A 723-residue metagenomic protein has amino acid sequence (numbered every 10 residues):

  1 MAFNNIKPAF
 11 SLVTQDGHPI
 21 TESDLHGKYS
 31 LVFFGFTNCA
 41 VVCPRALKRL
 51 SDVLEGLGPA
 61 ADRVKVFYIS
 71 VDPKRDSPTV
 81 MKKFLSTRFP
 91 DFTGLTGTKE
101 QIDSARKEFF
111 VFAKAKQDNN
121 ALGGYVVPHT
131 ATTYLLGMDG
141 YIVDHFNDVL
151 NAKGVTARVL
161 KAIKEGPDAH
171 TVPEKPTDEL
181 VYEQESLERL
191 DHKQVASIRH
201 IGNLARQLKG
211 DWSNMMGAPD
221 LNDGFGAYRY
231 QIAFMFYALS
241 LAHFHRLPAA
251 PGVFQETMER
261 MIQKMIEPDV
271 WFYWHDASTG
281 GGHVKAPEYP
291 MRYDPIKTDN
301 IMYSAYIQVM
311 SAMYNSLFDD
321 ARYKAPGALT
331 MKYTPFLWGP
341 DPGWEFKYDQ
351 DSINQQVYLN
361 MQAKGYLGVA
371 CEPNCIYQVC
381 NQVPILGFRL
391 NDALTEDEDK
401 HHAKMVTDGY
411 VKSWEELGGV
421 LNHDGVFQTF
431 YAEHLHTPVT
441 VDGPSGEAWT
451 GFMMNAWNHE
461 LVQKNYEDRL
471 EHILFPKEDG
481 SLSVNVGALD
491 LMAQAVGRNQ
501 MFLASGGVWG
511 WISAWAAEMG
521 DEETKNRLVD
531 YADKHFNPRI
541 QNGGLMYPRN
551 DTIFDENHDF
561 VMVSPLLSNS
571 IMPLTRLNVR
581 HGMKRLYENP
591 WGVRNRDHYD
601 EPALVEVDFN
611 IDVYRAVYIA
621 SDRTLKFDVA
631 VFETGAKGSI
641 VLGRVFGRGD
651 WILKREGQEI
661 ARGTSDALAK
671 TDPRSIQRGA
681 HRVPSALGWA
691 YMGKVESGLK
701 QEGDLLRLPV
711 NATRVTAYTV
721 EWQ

Functional and structural regions predicted by a protein language model:
M1-V13, A162, G166: N-terminal targeting signals for export/organelle localization
F10-S30, L54-G58: A short beta-strand-turn-helix
E22-L50: Short active-site neighborhood of thiol/selenol oxidoreductases, capturing the structured segment around
R45-A105: Structural microenvironment flanking redox-active thiols in thiol-disulfide oxidoreductases
Q101-R158: Thiol/disulfide oxidoreductase modules built on the thioredoxin-like
D168-S213, K285-E288, S311-M313, L317-A321 (+4 more regions): Terminal, non-catalytic domain-edge segments
H243-C375, L421-Q428: Extended ligand-binding groove/face enriched in aromatic
L329, P335-S352, Q356, A363-G507: Extended ligand-binding clefts on enzyme/binding-domain cores
